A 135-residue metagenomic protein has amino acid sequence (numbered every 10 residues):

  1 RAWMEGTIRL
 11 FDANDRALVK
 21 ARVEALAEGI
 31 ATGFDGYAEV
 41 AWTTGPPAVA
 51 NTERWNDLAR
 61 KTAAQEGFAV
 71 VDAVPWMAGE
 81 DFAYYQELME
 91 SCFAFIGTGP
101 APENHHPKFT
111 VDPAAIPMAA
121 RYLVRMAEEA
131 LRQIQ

Functional and structural regions predicted by a protein language model:
R1-Q135: Metal-dependent amide/peptide-bond hydrolase catalytic core, centered on the "pita-bread" metallohydrolase fold
